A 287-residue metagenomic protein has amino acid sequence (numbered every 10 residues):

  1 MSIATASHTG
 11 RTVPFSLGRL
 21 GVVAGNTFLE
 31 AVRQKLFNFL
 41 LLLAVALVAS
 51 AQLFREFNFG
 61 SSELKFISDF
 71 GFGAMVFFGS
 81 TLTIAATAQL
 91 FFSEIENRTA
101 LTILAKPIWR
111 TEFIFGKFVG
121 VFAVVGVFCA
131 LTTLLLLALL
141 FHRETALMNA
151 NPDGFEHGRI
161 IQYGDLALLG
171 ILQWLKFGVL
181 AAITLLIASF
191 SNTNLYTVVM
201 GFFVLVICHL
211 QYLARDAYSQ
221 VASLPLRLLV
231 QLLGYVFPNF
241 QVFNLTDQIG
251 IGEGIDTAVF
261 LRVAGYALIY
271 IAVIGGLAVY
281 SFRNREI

Functional and structural regions predicted by a protein language model:
S2-N38: Aromatic- and glycine-rich beta-strand/loop motifs that create alpha-glucan
I3-A6, L245-I287: Alpha-helical transmembrane segments of multi-pass membrane transporters/translocases
I3-V13, V48-L90, I114-S191, A217 (+2 more regions): Secretory targeting signals
A24, L90-V124, F282: Helix-loop-helix units of permease transmembrane domains in multi-pass membrane transporters, especially ABC
E30, S93, K106, F141 (+2 more regions): Transmembrane helix-loop junction
Q34-K35, N192-N194: Short loop-to-helix capping motifs
L40-A44, K117-F118, V125-G126, G201-F202 (+1 more regions): Residue-level recognition of transmembrane alpha-helices in multi-pass small-molecule transporters/permeases
L40-V45, Y196-C208, R227: Central hydrophobic cores of alpha-helical transmembrane segments in multi-pass integral membrane proteins
